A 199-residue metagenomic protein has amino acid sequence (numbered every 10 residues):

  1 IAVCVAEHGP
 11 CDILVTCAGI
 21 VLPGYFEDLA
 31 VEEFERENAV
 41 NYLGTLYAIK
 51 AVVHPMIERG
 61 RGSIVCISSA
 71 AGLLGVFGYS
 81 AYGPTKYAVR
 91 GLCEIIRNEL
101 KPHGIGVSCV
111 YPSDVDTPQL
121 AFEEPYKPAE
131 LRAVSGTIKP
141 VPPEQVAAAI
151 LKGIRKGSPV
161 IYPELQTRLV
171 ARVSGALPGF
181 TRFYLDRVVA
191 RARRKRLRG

Functional and structural regions predicted by a protein language model:
I1-G9: Conserved amphipathic alpha-helix within the SDR
A18-L22: Conserved NAD(P)H cofactor-binding loop of Rossmann-fold oxidoreductase domains
Y25-F26, A30-E35: Substrate-binding pocket helix/loop in short-chain dehydrogenase/reductase
F26-E27, L74-S80: Active-site loop immediately N-terminal to the catalytic Tyr-X3-Lys motif of short-chain dehydrogenase/reductase
I49, T85: Active-site helix of classical SDR
S69: Residue(s) in the substrate-gating loop at a strand-loop-helix junction that position the organic substrate next
P102-T167: SDR active-site lid
